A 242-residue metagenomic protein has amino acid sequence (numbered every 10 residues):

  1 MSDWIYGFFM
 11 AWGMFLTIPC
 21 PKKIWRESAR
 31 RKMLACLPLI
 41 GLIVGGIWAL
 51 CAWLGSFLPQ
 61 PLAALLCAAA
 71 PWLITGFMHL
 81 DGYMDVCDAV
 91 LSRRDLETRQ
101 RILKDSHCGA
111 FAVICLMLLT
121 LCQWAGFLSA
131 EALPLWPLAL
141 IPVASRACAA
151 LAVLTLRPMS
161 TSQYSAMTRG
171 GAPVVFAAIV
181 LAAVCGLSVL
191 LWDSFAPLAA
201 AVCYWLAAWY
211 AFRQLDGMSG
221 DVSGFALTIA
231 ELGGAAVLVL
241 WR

Functional and structural regions predicted by a protein language model:
M1-G76, S92-Q100, D105-R242: Hydrophobic alpha-helical transmembrane segments
G76-G82: Replace "His-x-His-based motif
